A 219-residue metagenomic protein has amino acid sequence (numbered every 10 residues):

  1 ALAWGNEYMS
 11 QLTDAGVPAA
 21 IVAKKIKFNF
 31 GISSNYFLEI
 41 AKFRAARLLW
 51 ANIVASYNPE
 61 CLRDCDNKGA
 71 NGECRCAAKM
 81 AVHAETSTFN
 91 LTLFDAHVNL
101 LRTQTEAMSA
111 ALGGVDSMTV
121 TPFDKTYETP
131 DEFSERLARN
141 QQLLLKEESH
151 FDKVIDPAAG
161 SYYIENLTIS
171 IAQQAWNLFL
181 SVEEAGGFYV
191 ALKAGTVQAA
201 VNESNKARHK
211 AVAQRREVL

Functional and structural regions predicted by a protein language model:
A1-A77, A81-S109, P122-R139: Helix-rich catalytic cores of soluble enzyme domains
A19, C61, D116-S117, D152 (+1 more regions): Residue-level detector of short coil/turn "hinge" positions at structural boundaries
A23-K27, A77-A81, V115-S117, W176-F179 (+2 more regions): Active-site lining segments that contact anionic ligands and/or coordinate catalytic metals
A110-A111, L144: Histidine kinase transmitter module recognition
G114-K125, F151-P157: Short acidic/histidine-rich active-site segments
R136-L219: Catalytic-core signal marking the mid-to-C-terminal active-site face
